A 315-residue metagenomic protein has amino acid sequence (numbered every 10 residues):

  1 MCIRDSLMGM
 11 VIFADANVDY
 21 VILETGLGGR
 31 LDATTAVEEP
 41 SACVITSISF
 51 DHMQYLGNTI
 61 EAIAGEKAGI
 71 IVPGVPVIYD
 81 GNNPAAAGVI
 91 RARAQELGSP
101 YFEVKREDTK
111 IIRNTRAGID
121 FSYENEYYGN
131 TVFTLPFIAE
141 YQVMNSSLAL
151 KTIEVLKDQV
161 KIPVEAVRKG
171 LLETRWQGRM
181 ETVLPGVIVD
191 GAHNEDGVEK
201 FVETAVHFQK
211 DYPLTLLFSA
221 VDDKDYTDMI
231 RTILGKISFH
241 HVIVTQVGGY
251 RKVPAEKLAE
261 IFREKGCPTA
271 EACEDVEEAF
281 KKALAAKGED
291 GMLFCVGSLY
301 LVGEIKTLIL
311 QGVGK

Functional and structural regions predicted by a protein language model:
M1-I3: Short, small-residue-biased leader/transition segments that mark boundaries at the very start of proteins
M8-Y55, A87-V132: Extended acidic/charged loop-beta regions that coordinate divalent cations and stabilize anionic phosphate/carboxylate
N17-D19, K210-D211, C267, G288-D290: Short, high-confidence coil segments that cap the C-terminus of an alpha-helix and link into the following beta-strand
Y20-L23, L31-V44, I48-H52, A62 (+1 more regions): Nucleotide phosphate-binding/pyrophosphate-handling subdomain across enzymes that bind or process nucleotide phosphates
A64-V72: Membrane-proximal helix-turn-helix segments that form the acceptor-binding/catalytic region of lipid-linked
D80-G81, R93-T115, L135-E140, V164-T174 (+5 more regions): Beta-strand->loop->alpha-helix junctions that form or flank phosphate-binding loops in nucleotide-handling enzymes
N83-G98, G186-I188, E195, I230-M292: C-terminal helical cap/extension that packs against the catalytic core of soluble nucleotide-cofactor enzymes
S298: Active-site-proximal loop/hinge segments that shape catalytic or ion-binding/gating pockets
